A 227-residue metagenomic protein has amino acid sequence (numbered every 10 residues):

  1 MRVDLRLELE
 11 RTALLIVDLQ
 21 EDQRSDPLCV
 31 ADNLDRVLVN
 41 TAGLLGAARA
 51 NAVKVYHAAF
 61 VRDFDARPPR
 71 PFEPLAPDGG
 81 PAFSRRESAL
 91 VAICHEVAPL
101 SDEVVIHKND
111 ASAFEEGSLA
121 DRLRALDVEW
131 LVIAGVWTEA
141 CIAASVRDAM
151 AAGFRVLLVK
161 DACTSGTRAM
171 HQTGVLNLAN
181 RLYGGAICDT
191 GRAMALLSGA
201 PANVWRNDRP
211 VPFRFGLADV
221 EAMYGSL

Functional and structural regions predicted by a protein language model:
M1-A13, A42-N51, P77-L227: Active-site-adjacent betaalpha module
E10, L28-F60: A short alpha/beta connector and helix-capping loop motif
T12-Q20: N-terminal glycine-rich anion-binding loops that anchor highly charged ligand groups
I16-V17, V53-F60, D65-A66, V159: Short beta-strand segments at enzyme active-site cores
D22-D26: Short acidic, Gly/Ser-rich segments with clustered Asp/Glu that frequently serve as metal-coordination loops in enzyme
A31-L34, E73-P74, M150: Glycine-rich, phosphate-binding/catalytic loops in enzymes
F60, R67-P68, P74, I142 (+1 more regions): Short Asp/Glu-rich motifs
F64-S84: Acidic/polar short surface loop at catalytic or gating sites that assists cofactor/ion binding and chemistry
